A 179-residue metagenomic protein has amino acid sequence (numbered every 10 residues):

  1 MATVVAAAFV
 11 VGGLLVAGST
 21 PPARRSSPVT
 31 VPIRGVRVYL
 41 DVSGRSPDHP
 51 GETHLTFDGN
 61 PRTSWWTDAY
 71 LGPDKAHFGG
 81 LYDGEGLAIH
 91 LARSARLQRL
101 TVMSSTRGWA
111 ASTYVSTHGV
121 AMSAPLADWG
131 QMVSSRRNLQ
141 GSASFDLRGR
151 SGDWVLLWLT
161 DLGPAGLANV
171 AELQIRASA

Functional and structural regions predicted by a protein language model:
M1-A23: Hydrophobic single-pass membrane-targeting/anchoring helices
V4, H49-E52, R107: Generic signature of intrinsically disordered, low-complexity, basic-rich segments and short cationic peptides
A17-A92: Disordered, acidic Ser/Thr/Pro-rich linker "stalks" and the adjacent N-terminal cap of the next globular domain
I33-V36, M132-V133, W158: Generic hydrophobic, helix-prone segments enriched in Leu/Val/Ile
N60-L126, S144-A179: Aromatic, loop-rich ligand-recognition surfaces of beta-strand-rich domains
L126-N138: Solvent-exposed serine/threonine-rich low-complexity stretches and specific carbohydrate-binding patches
G141: Aromatic sugar-binding surface patches on proteins that engage polysaccharides or sugar-phosphate polymers
